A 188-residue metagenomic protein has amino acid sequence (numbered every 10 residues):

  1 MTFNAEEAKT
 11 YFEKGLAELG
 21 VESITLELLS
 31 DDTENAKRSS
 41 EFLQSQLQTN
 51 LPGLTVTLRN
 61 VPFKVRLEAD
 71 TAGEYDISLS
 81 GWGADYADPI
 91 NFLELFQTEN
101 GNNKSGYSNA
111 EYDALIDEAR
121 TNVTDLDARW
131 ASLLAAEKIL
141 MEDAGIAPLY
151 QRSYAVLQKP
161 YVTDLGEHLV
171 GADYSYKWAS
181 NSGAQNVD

Functional and structural regions predicted by a protein language model:
M1-E7, A17-E22, A69-G73, E94-N122 (+1 more regions): Short, solvent-exposed loop/beta-turn-alpha elements that line the ligand-binding surface or hinge of extracytoplasmic
T2-A5, E13-A84, Y154: Ligand/substrate-recognition segments at binding pockets and active sites
F3, E7-Y11, N35-R38, F42 (+7 more regions): Extracytoplasmic/secreted proteins, especially bacterial periplasmic and envelope-associated proteins
A17-N35, S80-G81, V123-Q158: Bilobed periplasmic-binding protein-like "clamshell/Venus-flytrap" ligand-binding domains
Q48-T49, T55-T57, R120-T121, D127-L134 (+1 more regions): Conserved C-terminal helix/tail region of periplasmic/extracytoplasmic solute-binding proteins
G53, A72, A84, T98-N102 (+4 more regions): Short, well-ordered loop/turn and helix-capping segments at boundaries between secondary-structure elements and domains
W82-Y86, G106-S108: A glycine-rich, aromatic-flanked flexible loop/lid motif
Y86-P89, F96: Extended, charge-rich low-complexity interaction segments
